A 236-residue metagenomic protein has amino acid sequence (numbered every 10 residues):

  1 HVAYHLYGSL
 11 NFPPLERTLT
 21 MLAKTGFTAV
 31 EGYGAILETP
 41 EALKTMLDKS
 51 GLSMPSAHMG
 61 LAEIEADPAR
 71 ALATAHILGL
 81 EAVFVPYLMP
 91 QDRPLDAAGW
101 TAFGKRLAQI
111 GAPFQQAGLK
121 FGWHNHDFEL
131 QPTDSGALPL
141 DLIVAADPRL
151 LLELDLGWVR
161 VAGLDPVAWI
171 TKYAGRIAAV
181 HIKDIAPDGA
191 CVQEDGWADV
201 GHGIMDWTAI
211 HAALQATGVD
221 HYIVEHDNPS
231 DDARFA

Functional and structural regions predicted by a protein language model:
H1-A23, H76, D134, L140 (+2 more regions): Histidine-acidic metal/acid-base catalytic patches
H1-A82, L151: N-terminal pre-domain/capping segments
H5-S9, Y33-A35, M59-A62, L88-P90 (+4 more regions): Active-site beta-loop-alpha junctions enriched in small/polar residues
A29, I36, L61-L152: Active-site acidic/histidine proton-transfer and metal-coordination neighborhood in alpha/beta enzyme cores
P40, R93, Q131, A190 (+1 more regions): Glycine/Thr-rich phosphate-binding loops of Rossmann-like dinucleotide-binding domains
A42-K49, R106-Q116, L142, A209-A213: Catalytic-core regions built around general acid/base machinery
S50, L78, I110, Q116-A117 (+2 more regions): Helix C-cap/helix->beta junction micro-motif
